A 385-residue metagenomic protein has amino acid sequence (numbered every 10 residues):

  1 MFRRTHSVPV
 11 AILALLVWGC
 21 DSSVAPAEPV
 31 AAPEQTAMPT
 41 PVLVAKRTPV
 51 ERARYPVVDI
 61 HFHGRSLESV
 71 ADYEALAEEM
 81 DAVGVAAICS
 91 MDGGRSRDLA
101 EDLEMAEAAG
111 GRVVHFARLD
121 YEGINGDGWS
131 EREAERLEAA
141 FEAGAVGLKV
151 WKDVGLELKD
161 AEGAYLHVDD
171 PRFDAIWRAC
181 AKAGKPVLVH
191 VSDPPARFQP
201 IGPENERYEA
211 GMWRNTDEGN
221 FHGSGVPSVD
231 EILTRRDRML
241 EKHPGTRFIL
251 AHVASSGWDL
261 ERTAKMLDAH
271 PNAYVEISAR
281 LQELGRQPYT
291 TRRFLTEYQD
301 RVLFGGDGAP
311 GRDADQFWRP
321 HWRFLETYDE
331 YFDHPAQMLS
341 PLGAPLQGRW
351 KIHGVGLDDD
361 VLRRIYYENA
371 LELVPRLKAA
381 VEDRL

Functional and structural regions predicted by a protein language model:
M1-V10: Bacterial N-terminal signal peptides that target proteins for export
V17-G19: C-terminal motif of bacterial Sec signal peptides marking the signal peptidase cleavage site
V24-G111: An N-terminally biased module of ancient metal coordination in phosphate/nucleic-acid-related enzymes
V44-V50, L99-N220, P271: Active-site gating/metal-coordination segments in enzymes
V58-F62, A87-S90, V113-R118, L148-V150 (+4 more regions): Hydrophobic faces of well-ordered beta-strands that scaffold small-molecule active sites in alpha/beta enzyme cores
R65-E68, R95-D98, E122-I124, G155-E157 (+4 more regions): Active-site environment of divalent metal-dependent phosphoester hydrolases
E68-E79, G126-A140, R262: Short, acidic/polar
A77, N220, S224, V229-R238 (+1 more regions): H/E-rich (His + Asp/Glu) clusters that bind or coordinate divalent metals
